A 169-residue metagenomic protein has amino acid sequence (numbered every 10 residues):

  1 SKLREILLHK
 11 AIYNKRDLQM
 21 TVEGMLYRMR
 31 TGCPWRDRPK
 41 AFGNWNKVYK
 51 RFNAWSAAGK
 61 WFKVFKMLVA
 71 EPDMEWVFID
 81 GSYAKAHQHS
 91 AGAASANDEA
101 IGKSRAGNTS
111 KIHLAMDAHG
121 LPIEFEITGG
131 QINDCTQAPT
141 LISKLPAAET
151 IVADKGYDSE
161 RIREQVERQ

Functional and structural regions predicted by a protein language model:
S1-Q169: Short alpha-helical elements
